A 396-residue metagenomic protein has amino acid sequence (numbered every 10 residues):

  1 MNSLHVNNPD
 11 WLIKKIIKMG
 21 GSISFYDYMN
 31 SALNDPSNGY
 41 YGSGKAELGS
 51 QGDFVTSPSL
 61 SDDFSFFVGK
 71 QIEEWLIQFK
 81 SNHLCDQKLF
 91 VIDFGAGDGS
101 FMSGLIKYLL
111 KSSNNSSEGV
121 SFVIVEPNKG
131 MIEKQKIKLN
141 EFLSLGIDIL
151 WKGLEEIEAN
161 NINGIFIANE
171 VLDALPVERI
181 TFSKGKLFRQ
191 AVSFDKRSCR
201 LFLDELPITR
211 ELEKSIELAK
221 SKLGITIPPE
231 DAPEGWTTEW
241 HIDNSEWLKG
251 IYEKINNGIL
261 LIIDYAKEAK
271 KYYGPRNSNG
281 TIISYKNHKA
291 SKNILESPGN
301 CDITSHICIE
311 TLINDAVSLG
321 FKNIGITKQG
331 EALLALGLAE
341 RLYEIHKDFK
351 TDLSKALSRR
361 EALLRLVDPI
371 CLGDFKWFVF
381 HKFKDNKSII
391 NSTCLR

Functional and structural regions predicted by a protein language model:
M1-F94, D98-N163, E331, E340 (+2 more regions): Rossmann-like AdoMet
A32, F166, L312: A residue-level signal for conserved active-site and pocket-lining positions in enzyme catalytic cores
Y41, A174-V177, K271, K387-I389: Short helix/loop capping segments that flank catalytic or ligand/cofactor-binding pockets
F64, F166, D264: Conserved RecA-like P-loop NTPase ATPase core
G97, E170-D173, E268: Short glycine-rich anion-binding loops that position phosphate/pyrophosphate groups of nucleotides and phosphorylated
K152, I157-K184, E234-I242, E246 (+1 more regions): A short SAM/SAH-binding and catalytic strip from SAM-dependent methyltransferases
I165-K220, P275-Y285, C394: A mobile, often basic/glycine-rich helix-loop segment that functions as the active-site lid/recognition loop
A219-R396: Long, Lys/Arg- and hydrophobic-enriched amphipathic alpha-helices
